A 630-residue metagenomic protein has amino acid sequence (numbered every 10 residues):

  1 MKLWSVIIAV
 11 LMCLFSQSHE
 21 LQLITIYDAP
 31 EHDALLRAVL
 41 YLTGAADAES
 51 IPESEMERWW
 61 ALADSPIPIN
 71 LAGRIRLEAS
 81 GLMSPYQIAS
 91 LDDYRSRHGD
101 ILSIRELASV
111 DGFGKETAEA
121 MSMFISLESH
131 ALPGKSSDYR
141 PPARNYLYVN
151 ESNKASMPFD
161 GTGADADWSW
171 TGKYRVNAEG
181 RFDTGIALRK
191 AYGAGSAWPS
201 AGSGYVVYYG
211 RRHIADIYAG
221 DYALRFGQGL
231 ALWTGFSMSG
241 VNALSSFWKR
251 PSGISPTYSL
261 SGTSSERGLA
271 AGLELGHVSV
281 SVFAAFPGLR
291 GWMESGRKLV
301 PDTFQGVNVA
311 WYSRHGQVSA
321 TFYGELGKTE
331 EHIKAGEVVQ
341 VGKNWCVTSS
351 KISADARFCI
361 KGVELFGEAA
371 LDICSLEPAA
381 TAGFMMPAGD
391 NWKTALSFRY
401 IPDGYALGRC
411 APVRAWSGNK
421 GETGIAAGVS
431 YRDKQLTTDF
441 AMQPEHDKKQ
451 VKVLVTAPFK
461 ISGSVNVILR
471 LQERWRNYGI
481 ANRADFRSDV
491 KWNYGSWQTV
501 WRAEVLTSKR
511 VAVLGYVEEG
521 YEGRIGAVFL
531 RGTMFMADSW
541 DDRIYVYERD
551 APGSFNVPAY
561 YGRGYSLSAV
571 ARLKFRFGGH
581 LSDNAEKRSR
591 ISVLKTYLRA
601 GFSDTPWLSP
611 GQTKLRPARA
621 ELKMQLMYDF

Functional and structural regions predicted by a protein language model:
A9-Q17: Hydrophobic h-region of N-terminal signal peptides that target proteins for export in Gram-negative bacteria
S18-I67, H130-S136, R140: N-terminal, intrinsically disordered low-complexity tails/presequences enriched in Lys/Ser/Pro and small residues
E53-I104, E116-S126: Amphipathic, charged-and-aliphatic alpha-helical interface segments that function as noncatalytic docking
K135-G161, V176, G180-I186, I217 (+2 more regions): Transmembrane beta-strand segments of Gram-negative outer membrane beta-barrel proteins
K154-T184, L188-K190, G195-G204, R212-A215 (+1 more regions): Outer-membrane beta-barrel translocator/receptor signature
G163, D167, D302, V307 (+4 more regions): Exposed, low-structure sequence patches enriched in small/polar residues
R189-A201, Y258-L260, A370-I373, L506-K509: Outer-membrane beta-barrel proteins
G195-I254, Y258-A285, M386, K393-L407 (+2 more regions): Outer membrane beta-barrel
